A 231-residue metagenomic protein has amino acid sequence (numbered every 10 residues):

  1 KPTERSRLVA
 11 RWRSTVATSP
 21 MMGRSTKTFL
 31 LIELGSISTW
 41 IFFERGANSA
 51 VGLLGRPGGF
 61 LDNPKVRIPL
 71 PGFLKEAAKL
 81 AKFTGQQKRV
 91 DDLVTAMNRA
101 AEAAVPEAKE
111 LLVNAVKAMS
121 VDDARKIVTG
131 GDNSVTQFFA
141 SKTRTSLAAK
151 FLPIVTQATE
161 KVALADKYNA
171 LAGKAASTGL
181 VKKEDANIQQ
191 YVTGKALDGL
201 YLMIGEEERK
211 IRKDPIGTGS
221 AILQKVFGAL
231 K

Functional and structural regions predicted by a protein language model:
P2-R7, R11-I32: Low-acidity, Ser/Thr- and Arg-rich intrinsically disordered low-complexity segments
G35-A96: N-terminal Sec/ER secretory leader and immediately downstream segment of secreted/extracellular precursors
G46, A108, K150-V162, D166-K167 (+2 more regions): Hydrophobic alpha-helical segments of membrane proteins
A50, S120, P215: Residue-level signature of catalytic and energy-coupling elements of molecular machines, predominantly ATP/GTP-dependent
Q86-A158: Mid-length scaffold segments of soluble, non-membrane domains
S141, T145, A186, Q190-G194 (+2 more regions): Pore-lining and gate-forming transmembrane alpha-helices of multi-pass membrane transport proteins
I154-K195: An amphipathic alpha-helical core segment
A196-K231: A cross-kingdom marker for long, charged
